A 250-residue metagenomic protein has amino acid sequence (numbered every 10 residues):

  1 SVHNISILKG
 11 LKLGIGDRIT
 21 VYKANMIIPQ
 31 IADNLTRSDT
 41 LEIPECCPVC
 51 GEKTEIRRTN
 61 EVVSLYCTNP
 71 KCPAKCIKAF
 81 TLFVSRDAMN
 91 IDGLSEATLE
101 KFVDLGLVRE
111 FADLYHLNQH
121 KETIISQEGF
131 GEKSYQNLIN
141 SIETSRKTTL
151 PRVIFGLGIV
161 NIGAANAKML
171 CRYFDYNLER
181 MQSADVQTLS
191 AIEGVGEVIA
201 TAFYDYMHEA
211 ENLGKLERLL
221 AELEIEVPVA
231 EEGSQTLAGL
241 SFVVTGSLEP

Functional and structural regions predicted by a protein language model:
S1-S6: Short, structured beta-strand/loop micro-motifs enriched in basic residues and often containing a Trp
G10-G14, V108: Short, well-ordered loop/turn sites that connect or cap secondary structure elements
V21-M26, S247: Short, surface-exposed secondary-structure boundary micro-motifs
M26-D92: Cys/His-rich short segments
C76, E128-P250: DNA strand-break repair and replication-stress modules
E96-A97, V108-S126, G131: Compact, charge-rich alpha-helical regulatory domains located at protein termini
